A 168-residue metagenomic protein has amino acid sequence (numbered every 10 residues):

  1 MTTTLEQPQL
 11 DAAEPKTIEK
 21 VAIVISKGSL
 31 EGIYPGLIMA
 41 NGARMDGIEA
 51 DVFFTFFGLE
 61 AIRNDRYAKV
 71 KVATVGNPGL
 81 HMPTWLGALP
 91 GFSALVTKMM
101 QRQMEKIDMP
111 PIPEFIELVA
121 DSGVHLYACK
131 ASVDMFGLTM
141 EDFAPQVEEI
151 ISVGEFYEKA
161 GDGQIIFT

Functional and structural regions predicted by a protein language model:
T2-G32, I38-N41: N-terminal glycine-/serine-/threonine-rich phosphate-binding loop
I23-I33, I62, Q103-I107: Short, glycine-rich nucleotide/cofactor-binding loops
Y34-G47, V52: Histidine-anchored nucleotide/phosphate-binding helix
A50-F56, Y127-K130: Short internal beta-strands
G58-K71: N-terminal beta-loop-helix "entrance" segment that forms/cooperates in small-molecule cofactor or anionic ligand
V70-M104, D108-P111: A glycine-rich helix N-cap at a beta->alpha junction
L95-I150, G154, E158-G161: A charged, amphipathic interaction segment
I165-T168: Short hydrophobic/aromatic patches at helix-to-coil boundaries
